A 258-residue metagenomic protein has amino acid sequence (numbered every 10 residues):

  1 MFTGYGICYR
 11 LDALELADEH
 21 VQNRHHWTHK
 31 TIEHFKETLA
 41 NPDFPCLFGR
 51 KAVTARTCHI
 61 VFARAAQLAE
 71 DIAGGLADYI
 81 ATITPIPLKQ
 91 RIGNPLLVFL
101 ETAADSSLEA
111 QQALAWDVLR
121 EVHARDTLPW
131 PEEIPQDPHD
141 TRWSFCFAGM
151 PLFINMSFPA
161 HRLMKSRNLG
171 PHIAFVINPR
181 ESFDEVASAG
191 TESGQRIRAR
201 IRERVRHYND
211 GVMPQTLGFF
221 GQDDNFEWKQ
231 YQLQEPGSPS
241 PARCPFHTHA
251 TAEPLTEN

Functional and structural regions predicted by a protein language model:
M1-R91, L97, E101-A103, A113-P129 (+1 more regions): Non-catalytic accessory regions used for complex assembly or targeting
F62, A115, N155-S157, V176: Active-site ExK catalytic segment of metal-dependent nucleases
P95-F99, F175-N178: Short, hydrophobic/proline-enriched secondary-structure or compact coil segments at domain edges
L108-Q111: Short, conserved charged micro-motifs
D126-T127, F158-F175, R243-A252: Short, surface-exposed, charge-dense and proline/glycine-enriched linear segments
E132-H172, P179: Aromatic/basic-lined ligand-recognition segments that form π-stacking hydrophobic pockets flanked by Lys/Arg to engage
A160-R202: Compact mixed alphabeta submodule
